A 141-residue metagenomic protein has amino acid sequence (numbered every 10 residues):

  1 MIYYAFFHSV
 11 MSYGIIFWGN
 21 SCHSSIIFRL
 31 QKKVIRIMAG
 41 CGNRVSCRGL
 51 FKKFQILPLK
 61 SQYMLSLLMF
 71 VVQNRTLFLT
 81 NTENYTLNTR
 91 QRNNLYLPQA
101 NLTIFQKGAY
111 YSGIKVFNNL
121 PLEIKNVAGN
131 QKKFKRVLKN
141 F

Functional and structural regions predicted by a protein language model:
M1-F141: Hydrophobic/basic alpha-helical segments
